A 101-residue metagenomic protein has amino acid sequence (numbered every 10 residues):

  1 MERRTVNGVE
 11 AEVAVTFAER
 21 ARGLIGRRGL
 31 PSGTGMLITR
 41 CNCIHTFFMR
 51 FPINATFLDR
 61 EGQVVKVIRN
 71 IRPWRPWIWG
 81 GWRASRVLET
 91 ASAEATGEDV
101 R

Functional and structural regions predicted by a protein language model:
M1-R101: Compact, glycine-rich, soluble single-domain proteins
